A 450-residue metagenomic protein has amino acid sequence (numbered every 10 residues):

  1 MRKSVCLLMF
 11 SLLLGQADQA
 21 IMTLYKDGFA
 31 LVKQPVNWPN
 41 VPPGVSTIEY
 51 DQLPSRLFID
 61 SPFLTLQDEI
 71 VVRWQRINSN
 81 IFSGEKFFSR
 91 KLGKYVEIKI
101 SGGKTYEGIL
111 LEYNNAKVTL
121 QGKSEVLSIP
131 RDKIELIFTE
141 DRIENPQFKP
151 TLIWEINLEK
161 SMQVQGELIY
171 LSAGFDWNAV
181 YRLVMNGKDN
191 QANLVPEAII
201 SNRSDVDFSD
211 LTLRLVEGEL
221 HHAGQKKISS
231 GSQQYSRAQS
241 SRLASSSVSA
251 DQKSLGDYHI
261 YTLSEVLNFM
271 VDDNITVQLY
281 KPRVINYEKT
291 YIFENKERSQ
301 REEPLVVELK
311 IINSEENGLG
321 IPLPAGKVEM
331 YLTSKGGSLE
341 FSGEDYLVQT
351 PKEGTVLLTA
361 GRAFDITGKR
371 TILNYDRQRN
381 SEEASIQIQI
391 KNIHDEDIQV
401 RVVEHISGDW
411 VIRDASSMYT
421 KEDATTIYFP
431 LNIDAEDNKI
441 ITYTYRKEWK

Functional and structural regions predicted by a protein language model:
R2-K3, K439: Basic side chains
K3-L13: Sec-dependent N-terminal signal peptides
G15-K450: Long, intrinsically disordered, low-complexity accessory segments associated with secretion and vesicular trafficking
